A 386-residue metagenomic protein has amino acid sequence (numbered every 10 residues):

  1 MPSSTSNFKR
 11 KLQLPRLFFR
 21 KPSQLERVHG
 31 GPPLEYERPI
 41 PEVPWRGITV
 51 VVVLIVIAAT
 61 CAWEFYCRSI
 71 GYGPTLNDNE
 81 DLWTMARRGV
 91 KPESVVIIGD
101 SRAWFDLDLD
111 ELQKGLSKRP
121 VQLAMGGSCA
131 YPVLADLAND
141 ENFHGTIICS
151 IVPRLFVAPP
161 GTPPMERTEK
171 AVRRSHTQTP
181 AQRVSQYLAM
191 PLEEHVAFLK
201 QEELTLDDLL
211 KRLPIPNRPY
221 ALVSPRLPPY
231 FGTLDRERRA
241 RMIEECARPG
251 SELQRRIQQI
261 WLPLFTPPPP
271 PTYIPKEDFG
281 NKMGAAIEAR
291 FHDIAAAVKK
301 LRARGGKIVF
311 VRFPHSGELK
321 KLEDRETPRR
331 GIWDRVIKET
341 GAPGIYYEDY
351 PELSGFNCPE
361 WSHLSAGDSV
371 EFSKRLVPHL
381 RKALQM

Functional and structural regions predicted by a protein language model:
M1-R46: N-terminal Lys/Arg-rich, disordered targeting/topogenic segments
G47-Y66: Hydrophobic membrane-insertion alpha-helices, especially the h-region of bacterial N-terminal signal peptides
R68-R88: Alpha-helical transmembrane signal-anchor/signal-peptide segments
I98, R102-M190: Membrane-embedded segments
E166-R304: Secreted/periplasmic serine-hydrolase-like ester/acetyl group-modifying domain
A295-E323: Active-site segments of SGNH/GDSL-like serine hydrolases that catalyze O-acetyl group transfer/hydrolysis on lipids
K307-V311, I332-F356, R375, H379: Extracellular serine-dependent O-acyl
E360-M386: Histidine-centered active-site loop/cap adjacent to the catalytic His in serine esterases/O-acetyl transfer systems
